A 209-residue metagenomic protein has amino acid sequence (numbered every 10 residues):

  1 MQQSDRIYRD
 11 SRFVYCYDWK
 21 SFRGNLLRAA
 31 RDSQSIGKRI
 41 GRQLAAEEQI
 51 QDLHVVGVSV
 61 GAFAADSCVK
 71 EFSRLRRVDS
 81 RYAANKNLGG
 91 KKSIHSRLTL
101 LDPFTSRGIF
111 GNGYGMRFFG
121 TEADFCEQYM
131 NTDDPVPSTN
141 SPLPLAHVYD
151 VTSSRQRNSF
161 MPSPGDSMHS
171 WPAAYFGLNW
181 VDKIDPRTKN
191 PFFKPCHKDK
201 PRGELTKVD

Functional and structural regions predicted by a protein language model:
M1-R12: Short amphipathic alpha-helix adjacent to the substrate-entry channel of hydrolases
R12-Y17, S21-S159, H197-D209: Serine-dependent carboxylesterase/thioesterase catalytic core of lipase-like alpha/beta-hydrolase/SGNH enzymes
D150-K183: A conserved mid-domain beta-alpha-beta active-site/ligand-binding segment of alpha/beta enzyme cores
A173-D209: Alpha/beta-hydrolase-fold serine-hydrolase catalytic core, especially in secreted/extracellular enzymes
